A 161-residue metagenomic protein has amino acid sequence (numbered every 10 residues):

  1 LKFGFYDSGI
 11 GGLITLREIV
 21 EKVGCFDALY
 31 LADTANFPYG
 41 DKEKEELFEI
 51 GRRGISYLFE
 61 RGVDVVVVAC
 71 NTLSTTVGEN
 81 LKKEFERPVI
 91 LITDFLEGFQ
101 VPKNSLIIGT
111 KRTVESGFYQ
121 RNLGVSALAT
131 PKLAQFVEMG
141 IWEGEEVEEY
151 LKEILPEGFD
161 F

Functional and structural regions predicted by a protein language model:
L1-F161: Non-catalytic structural scaffold of enzyme domains
